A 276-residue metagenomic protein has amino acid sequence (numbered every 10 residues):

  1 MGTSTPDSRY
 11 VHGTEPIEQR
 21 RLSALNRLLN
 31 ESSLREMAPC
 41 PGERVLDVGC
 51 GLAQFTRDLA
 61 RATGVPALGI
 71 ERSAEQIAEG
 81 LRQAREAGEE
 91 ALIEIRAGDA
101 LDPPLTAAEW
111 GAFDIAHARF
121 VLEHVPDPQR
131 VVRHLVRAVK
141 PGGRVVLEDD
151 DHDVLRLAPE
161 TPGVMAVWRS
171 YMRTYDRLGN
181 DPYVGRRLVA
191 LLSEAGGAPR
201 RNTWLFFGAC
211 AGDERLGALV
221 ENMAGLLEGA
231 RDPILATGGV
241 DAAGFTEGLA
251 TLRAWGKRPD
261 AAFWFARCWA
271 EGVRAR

Functional and structural regions predicted by a protein language model:
D7-R27: Class I SAM-dependent methyltransferase Rossmann-like catalytic core, especially the SAM/SAH-binding loop
A24-E43, D58: Conserved alpha-helix/loop element of class I SAM-dependent methyltransferases that forms part of the SAM/SAH-binding
L46, L52-P103: Class I SAM-dependent methyltransferase SAM/SAH-binding core
L105-I115: A short acidic, Gly/Pro-enriched loop at the edge of an enzyme's catalytic core that lines a small-molecule cofactor
D114-D127: A short SAM/SAH-binding and catalytic strip from SAM-dependent methyltransferases
Q129-R144: A short glycine-rich, Lys/Arg-flanked "PGG" loop and its adjoining helix->strand segment in the class I
V146-R215: Conserved catalytic/acceptor-binding region of the Class I
R200-R276: Conserved Class I S-adenosyl-L-methionine
